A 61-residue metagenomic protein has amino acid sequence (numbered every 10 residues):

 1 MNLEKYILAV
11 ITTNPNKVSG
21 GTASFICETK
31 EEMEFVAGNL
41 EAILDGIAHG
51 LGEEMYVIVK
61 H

Functional and structural regions predicted by a protein language model:
M1-G46: N-terminal non-globular leader segments, chiefly Sec-dependent signal peptides
L44-H61: Short, compact, well-ordered microdomains
